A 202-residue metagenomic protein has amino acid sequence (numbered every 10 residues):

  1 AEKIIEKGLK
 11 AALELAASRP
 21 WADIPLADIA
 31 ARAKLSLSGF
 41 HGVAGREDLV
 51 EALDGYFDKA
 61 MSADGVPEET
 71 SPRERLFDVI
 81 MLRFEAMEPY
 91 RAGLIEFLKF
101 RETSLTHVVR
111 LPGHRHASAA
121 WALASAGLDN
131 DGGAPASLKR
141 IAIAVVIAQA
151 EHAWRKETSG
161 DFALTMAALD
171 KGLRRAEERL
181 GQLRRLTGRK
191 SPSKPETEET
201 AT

Functional and structural regions predicted by a protein language model:
A1-G8: Short, Lys/Arg-enriched anionic-surface-contact patches
K7, L15-A52: Helix-turn-helix
G8-A16, F57, M61: Short hydrophobic clusters on alpha-helical segments that form packing/core surfaces in small helical domains
G65-K99, T103, G113: Hydrophobic alpha-helical connector segments
M81, E85, H116, A167-D170 (+1 more regions): Generic structural signal for well-ordered, non-transmembrane alpha-helical segments in soluble/cytosolic regions
T106-N130, P135-A148, A167: Amphipathic alpha-helical packing segments from all-alpha helical-bundle domains
A124, K156-T202: C-terminal peripheral helix-coil segments that are non-catalytic and often amphipathic
Q149-A153: Short glycine/serine- and small hydrophobic-enriched flexible loop segments
